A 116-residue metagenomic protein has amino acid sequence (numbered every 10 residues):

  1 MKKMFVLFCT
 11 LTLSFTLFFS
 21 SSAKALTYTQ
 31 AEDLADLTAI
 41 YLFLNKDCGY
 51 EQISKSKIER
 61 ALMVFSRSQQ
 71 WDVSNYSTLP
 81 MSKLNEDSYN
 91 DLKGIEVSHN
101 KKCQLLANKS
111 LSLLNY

Functional and structural regions predicted by a protein language model:
M1-C9: Bacterial N-terminal signal peptides that target proteins for export
K3-M4, A25, K101: N-terminal cationic leader/targeting segments used for protein routing and processing
M4, F43, E96-S98: Disulfide-bonded cysteine motifs in exported proteins
F8-F18: Bacterial N-terminal signal peptides
F18-A25: Sec/Tat signal peptide C-region and signal peptidase I cleavage site
A25-E59: N-terminal secretory signal peptides
E51-Y116: Compact alpha-helical subdomains of small soluble proteins
